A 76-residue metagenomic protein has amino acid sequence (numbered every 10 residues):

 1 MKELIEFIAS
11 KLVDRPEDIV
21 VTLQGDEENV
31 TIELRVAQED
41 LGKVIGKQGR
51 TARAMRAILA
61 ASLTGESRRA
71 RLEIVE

Functional and structural regions predicted by a protein language model:
M1-K43, A52-E76: RNA-contacting regions in translation and RNA-metabolism proteins, encompassing KH/S1 modules where present
